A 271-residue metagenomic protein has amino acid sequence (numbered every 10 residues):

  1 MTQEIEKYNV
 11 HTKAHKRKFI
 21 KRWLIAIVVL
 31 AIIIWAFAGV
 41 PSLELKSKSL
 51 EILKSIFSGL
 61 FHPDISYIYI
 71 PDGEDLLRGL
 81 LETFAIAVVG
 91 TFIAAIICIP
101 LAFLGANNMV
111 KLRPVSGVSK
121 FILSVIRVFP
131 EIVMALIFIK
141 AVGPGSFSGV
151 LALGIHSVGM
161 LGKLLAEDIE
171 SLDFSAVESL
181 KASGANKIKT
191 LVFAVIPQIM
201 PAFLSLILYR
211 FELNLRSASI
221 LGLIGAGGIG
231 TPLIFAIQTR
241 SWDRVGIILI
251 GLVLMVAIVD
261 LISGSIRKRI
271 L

Functional and structural regions predicted by a protein language model:
M1-F92, I99, L104, N108: N-terminal, non-cleaved signal-anchor transmembrane helix
I34-S47, A135-V142, A257-D260: A structural signal for multi-pass alpha-helical bundles of membrane permease subunits that mediate small-molecule
L77-A85, S119-I126, L208, E212 (+1 more regions): Alpha-helical membrane-interface segments at transmembrane helix boundaries
T91-I99, F103, N107, I132 (+8 more regions): Hydrophobic positions within alpha-helical transmembrane segments of bacterial inner-membrane proteins
L101-A135, L164-E167: Cytoplasmic-entry segments and transmembrane alpha-helices of multi-pass inner-membrane transporters
L123-S157: Generic hydrophobic transmembrane alpha-helix motif, especially the helices
P144-V195, M200-R210, L261: Membrane-cytosol interface at the C-terminal ends of specific transmembrane alpha-helices in multi-pass membrane
G246-L271: C-terminal transmembrane helix and the adjacent membrane-cytosol boundary/short C-terminal tail of inner/organellar
